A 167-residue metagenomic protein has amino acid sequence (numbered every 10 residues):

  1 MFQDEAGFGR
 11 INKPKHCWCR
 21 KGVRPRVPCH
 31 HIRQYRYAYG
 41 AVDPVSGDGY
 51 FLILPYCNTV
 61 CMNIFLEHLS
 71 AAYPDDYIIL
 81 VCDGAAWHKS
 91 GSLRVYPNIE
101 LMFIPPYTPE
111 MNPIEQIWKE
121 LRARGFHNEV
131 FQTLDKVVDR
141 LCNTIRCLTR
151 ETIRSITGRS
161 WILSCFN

Functional and structural regions predicted by a protein language model:
M1-N167: Short functional hotspots at interaction and active-site rims
